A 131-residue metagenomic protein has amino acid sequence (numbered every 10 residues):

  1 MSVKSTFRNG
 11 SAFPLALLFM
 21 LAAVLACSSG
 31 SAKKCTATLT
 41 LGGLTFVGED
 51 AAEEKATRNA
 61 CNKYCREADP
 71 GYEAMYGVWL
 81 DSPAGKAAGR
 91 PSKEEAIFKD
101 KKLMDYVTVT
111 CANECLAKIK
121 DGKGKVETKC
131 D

Functional and structural regions predicted by a protein language model:
S2-A16: Bacterial N-terminal signal peptides that target proteins for export
P14-V24: Bacterial N-terminal signal peptides
K33-D131: Post-signal/leader-peptide non-cytosolic segments of secretory proteins
